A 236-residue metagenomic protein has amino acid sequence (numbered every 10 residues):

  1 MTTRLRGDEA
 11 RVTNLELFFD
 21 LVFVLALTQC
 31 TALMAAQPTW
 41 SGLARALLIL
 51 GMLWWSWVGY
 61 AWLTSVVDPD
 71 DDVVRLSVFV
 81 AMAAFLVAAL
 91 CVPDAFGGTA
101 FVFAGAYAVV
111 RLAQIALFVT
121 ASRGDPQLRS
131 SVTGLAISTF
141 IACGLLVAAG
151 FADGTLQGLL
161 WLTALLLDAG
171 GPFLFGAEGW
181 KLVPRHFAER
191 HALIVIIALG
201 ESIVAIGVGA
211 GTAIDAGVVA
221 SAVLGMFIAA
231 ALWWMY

Functional and structural regions predicted by a protein language model:
M1-T13, L17, V22-L25, M34 (+5 more regions): Predominantly late transmembrane helices and immediately cytosolic-facing juxtamembrane segments
T28-S41: A short alpha/beta connector and helix-capping loop motif
S41-L47: Short secondary-structure junction/hinge motifs that connect adjacent elements
